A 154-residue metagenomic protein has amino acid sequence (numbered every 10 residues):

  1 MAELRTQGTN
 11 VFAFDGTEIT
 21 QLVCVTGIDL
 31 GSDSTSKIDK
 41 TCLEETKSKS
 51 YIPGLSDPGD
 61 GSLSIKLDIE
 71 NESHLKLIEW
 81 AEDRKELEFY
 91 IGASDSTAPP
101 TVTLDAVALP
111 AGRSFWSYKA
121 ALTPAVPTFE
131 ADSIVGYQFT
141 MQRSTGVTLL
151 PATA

Functional and structural regions predicted by a protein language model:
M1, L149-A154: Compositionally biased, intrinsically disordered low-complexity segments enriched in polar/Pro/Gly and often Gln
A2-I69, K119-V135: Solvent-exposed edge beta-strands and adjacent loop segments that serve as assembly or binding interfaces
F12-A13, K85-D95, V107-L109: Short conserved beta-strand and strand-loop elements enriched in small hydrophobics with frequent Asp/Gly
T17-Q21, E70-E72, D95-V102: Short, surface-exposed beta-strand/loop "edge" segments at domain boundaries and coil↔beta transitions
K66-D83: Surface-exposed interaction patch
E70-E72, V147-P151: Short, cysteine-centered beta-strand-loop-beta hairpins and adjacent loop/turn segments enriched in charged/polar
S94-T148: Short beta-strand and beta-hairpin "edge-sheet" elements
